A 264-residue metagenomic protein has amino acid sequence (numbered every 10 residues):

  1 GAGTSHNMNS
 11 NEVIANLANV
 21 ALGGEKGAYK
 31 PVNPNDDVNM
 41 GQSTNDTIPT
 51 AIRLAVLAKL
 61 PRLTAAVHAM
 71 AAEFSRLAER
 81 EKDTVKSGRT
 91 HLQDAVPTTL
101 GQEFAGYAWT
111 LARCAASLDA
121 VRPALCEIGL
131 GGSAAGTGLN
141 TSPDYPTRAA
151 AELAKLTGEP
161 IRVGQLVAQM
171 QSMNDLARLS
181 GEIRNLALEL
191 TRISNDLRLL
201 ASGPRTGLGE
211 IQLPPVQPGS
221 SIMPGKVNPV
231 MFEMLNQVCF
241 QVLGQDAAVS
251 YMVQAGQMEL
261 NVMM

Functional and structural regions predicted by a protein language model:
G1-M264: Conserved, well-structured ligand/cofactor-binding cores
